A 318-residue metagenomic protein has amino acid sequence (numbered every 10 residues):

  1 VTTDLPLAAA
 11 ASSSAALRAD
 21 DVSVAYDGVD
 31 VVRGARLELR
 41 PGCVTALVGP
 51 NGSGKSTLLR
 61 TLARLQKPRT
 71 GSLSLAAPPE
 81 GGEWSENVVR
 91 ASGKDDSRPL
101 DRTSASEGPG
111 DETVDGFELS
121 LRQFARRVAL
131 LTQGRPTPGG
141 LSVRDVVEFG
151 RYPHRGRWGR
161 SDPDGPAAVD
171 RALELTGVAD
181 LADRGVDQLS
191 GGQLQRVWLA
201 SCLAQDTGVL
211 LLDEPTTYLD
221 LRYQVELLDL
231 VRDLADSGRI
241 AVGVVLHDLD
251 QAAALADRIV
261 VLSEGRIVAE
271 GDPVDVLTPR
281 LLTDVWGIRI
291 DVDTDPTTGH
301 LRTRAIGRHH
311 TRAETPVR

Functional and structural regions predicted by a protein language model:
V48-P50: The feature captures the beta-strand-to-loop junction immediately N-terminal to the Walker
A63: Helix-to-loop junction immediately C-terminal to a conserved catalytic motif
E148, P163-L181: Conserved ABC ATPase "signature" region
R160, G185-L189, Q193: Conserved ABC ATPase signature
L210-E214: Catalytic Walker B motif of ABC-type/P-loop ATPase nucleotide-binding domains
T283-R318: ABC ATPase nucleotide-binding domains
